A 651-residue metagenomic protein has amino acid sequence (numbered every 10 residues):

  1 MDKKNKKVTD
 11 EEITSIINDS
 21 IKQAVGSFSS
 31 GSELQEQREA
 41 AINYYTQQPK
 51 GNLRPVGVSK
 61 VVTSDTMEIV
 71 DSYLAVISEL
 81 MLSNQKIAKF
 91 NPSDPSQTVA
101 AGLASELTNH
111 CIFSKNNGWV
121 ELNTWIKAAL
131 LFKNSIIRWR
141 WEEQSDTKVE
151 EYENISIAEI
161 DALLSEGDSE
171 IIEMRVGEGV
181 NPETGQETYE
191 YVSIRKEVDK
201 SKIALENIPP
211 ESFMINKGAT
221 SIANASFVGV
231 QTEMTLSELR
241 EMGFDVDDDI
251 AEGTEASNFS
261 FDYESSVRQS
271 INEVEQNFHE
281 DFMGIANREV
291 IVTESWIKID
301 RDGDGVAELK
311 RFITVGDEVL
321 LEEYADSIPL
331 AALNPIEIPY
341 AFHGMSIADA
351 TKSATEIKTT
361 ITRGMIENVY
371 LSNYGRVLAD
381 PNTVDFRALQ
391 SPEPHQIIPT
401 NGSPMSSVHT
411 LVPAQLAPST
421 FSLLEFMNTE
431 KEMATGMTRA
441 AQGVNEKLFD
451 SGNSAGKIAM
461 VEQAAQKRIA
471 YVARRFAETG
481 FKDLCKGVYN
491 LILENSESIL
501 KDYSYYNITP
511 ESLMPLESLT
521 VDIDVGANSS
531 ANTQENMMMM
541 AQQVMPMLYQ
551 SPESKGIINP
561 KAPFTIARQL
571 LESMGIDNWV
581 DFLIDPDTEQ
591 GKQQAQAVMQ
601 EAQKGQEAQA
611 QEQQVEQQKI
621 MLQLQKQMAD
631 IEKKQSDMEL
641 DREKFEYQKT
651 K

Functional and structural regions predicted by a protein language model:
M1-V61, A129, I137-W139, E143-Y152 (+12 more regions): C-terminal anchoring/interaction modules
S64-T98, G102, D161: Nucleic acid-processing catalytic cores of prokaryotic defense/repair systems
F90-C111, F244-F261: Charged, compositionally biased non-catalytic regions
K115-W125: Phosphate-interacting basic helix/loop segments used at nucleotide- and nucleic-acid interfaces
V290-W296: Broad, structure-driven detector of short, well-ordered beta-strand segments within folded domains
D304: Acidic carboxylate motifs that coordinate Ca2+ or other divalent cations, activating on Asp/Glu
